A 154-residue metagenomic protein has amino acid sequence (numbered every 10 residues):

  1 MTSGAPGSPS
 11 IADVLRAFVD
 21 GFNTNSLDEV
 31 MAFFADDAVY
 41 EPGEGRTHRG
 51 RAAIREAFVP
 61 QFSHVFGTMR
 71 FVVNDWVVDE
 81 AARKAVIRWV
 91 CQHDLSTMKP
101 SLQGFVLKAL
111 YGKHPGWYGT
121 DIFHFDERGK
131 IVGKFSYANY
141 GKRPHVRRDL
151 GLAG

Functional and structural regions predicted by a protein language model:
M1-D36, L152-G154: Short, low-complexity N-terminal intrinsically disordered segments enriched in polar/charged residues
T2-S10, E41, R55, V59-G154: A beta-strand edge to alpha-helix "cap/lid" segment located at domain peripheries
E44-R46: Short histidine/acidic/glycine/proline-rich micro-motifs that form metal- and phosphate-coordinating active-site loops
